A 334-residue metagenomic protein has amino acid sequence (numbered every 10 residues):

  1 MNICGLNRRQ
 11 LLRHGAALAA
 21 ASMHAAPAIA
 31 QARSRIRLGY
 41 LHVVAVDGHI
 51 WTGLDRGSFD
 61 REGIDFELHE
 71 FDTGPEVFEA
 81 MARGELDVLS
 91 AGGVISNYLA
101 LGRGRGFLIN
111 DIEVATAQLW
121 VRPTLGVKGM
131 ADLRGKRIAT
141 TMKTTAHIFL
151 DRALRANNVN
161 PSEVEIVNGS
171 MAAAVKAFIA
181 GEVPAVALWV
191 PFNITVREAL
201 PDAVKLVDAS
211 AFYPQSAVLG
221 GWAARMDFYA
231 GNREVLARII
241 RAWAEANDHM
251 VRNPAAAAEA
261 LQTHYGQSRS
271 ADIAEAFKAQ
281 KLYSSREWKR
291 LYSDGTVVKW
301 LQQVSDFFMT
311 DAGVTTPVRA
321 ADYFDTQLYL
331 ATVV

Functional and structural regions predicted by a protein language model:
N2-A19: N-terminal secretory signal peptides and thylakoid transit peptides that target proteins across membranes
A25-P27: N-terminal signal peptide c-region/cleavage motif recognized by signal peptidases
A30-S170, A177, P184-V190, K205-L206 (+1 more regions): Short, glycine-/small- and polar/acidic-enriched structural segments that line small-molecule recognition paths
V46, D55, G74-V77, A146-F149 (+8 more regions): Stable alpha-helical elements in mature extracytoplasmic
G93-V94, A172-Y265: Pocket-lining segment of extracytoplasmic ligand-binding domains
A230-G313: Secondary-structure end/capping motifs
L301-V334: Conserved C-terminal helix/tail region of periplasmic/extracytoplasmic solute-binding proteins
